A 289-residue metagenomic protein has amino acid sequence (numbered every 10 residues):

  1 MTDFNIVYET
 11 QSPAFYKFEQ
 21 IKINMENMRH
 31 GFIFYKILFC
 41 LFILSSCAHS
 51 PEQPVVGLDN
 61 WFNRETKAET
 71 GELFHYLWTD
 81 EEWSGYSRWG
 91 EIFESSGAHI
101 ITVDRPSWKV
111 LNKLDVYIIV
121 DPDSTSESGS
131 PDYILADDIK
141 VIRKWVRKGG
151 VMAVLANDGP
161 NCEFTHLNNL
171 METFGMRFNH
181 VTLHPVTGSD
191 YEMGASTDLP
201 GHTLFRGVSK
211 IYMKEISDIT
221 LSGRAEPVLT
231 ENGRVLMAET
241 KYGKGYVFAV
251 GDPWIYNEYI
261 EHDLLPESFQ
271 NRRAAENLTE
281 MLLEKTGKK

Functional and structural regions predicted by a protein language model:
M1-I6, S128: Short intrinsically disordered, low-complexity coil segments enriched in acidic
D3-N5, Y16, N24-N27: Intrinsic-disorder-associated, low-complexity terminal segments enriched in Asp/Asn/His/Tyr and depleted of Lys/Arg
S12, F18-Q20: Cationic, low-complexity basic patches in intrinsically disordered or flexible, solvent-exposed regions
S12, G31, L199-T203: Serine-centered coil/turn micro-motif
E26-I37: Bacterial N-terminal signal peptides that target proteins for export
Y35-S45: Bacterial N-terminal signal peptides
C47-K289: Short, surface-exposed patches at the edges or C-terminal ends of soluble domains, predominantly
